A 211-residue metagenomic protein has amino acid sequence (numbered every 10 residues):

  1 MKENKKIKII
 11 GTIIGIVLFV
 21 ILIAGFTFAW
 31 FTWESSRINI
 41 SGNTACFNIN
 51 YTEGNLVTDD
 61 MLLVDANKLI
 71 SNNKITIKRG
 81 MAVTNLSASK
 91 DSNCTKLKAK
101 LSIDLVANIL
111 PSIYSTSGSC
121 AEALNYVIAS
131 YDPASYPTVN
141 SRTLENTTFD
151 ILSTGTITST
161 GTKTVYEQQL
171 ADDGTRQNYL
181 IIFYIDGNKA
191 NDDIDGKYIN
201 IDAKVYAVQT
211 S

Functional and structural regions predicted by a protein language model:
K2-K6, L63-T76, Y136-R176, I182-F183: Extracellular adhesion/glycan-binding regions together with long Ser/Thr- and acidic-residue-rich low-complexity tracts
K2-N73, K197-I199, Y206-S211: Short, polar/proline-rich extracytoplasmic segments that appear immediately after membrane translocation
L22-I23, T32, N72-F149: Surface-exposed interaction patch
N39, N48-D59, P111, D132-P137 (+2 more regions): Residues in flexible loops and secondary-structure boundaries
I75-A107, T160-S211: C-terminal, structured domain-capping segment
